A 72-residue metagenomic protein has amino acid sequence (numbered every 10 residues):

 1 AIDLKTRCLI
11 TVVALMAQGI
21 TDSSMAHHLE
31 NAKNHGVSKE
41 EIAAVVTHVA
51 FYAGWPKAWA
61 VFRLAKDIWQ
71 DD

Functional and structural regions predicted by a protein language model:
A1-D72: Hydrophobic alpha-helical segments
